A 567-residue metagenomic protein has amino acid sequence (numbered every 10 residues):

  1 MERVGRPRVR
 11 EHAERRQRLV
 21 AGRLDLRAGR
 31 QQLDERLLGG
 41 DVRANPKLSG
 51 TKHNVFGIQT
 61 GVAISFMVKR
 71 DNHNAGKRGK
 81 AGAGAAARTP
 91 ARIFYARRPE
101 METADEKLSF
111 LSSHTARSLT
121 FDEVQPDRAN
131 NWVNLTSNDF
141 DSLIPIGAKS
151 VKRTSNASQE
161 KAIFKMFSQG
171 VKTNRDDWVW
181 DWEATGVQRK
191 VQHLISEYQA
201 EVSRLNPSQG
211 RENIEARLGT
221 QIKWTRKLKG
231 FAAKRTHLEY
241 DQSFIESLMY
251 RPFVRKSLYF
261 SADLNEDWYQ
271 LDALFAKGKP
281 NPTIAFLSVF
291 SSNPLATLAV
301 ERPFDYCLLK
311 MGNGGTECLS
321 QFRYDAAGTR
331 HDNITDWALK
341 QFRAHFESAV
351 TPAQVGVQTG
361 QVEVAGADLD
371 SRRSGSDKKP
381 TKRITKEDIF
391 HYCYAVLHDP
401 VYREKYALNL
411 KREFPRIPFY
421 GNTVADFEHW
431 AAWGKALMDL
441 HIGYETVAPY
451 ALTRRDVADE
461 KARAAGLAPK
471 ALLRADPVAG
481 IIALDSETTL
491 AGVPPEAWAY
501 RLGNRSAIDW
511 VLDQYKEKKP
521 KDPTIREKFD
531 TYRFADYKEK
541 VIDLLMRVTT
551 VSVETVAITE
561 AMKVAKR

Functional and structural regions predicted by a protein language model:
M1-G82, A86-V355, G360-G366, S376-R567: Sequence-level detector for compositionally biased, low-complexity segments
